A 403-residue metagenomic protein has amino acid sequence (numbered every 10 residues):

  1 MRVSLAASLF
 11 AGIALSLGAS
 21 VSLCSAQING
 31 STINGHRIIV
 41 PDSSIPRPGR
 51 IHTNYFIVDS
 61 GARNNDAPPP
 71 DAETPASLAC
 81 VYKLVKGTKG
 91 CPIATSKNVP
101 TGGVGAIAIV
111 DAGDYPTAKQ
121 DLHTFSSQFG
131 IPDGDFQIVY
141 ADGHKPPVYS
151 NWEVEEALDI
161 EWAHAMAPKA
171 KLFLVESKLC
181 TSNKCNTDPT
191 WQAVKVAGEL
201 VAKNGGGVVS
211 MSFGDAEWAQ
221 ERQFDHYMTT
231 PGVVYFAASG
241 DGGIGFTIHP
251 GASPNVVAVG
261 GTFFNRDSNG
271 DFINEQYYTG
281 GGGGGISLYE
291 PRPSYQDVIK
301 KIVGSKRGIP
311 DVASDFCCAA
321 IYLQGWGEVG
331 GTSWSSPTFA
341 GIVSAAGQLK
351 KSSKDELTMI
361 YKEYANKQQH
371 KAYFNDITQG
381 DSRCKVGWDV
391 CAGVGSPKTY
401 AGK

Functional and structural regions predicted by a protein language model:
M1-L5: Positively charged n-region of N-terminal signal peptides that target proteins for export
S8-S20: Bacterial N-terminal signal peptides
L15, S96-N98, W152, I248 (+1 more regions): Residues embedded in well-ordered secondary-structure elements
L23-K178, C185-K195, E199-V201, V234-F236 (+5 more regions): N-terminal zymogen propeptides
L174-K403: Extracellular protease catalytic domains of secreted zymogens
